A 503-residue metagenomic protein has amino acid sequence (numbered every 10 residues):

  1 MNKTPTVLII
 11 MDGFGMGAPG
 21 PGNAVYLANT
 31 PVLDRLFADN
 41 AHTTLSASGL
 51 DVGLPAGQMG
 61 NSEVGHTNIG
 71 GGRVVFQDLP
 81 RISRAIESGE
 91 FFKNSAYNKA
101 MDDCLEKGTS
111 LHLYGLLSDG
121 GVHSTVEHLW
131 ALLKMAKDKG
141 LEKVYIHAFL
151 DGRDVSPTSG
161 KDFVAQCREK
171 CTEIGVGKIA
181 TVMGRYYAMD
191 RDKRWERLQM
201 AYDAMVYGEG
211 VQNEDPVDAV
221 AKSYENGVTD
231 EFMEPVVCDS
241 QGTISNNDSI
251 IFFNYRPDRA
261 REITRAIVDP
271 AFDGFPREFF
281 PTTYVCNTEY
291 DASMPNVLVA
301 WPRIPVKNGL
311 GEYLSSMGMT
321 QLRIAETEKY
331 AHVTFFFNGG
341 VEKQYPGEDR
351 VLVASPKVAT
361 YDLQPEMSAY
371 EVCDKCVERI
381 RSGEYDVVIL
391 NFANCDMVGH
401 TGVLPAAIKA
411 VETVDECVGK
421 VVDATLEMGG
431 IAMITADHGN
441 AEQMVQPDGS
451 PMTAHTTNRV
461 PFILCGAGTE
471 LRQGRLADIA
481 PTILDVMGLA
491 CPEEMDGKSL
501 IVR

Functional and structural regions predicted by a protein language model:
M1-R503: Feature captures the catalytic ectodomains and active-site-proximal regions of enzymes that hydrolyze or transfer
